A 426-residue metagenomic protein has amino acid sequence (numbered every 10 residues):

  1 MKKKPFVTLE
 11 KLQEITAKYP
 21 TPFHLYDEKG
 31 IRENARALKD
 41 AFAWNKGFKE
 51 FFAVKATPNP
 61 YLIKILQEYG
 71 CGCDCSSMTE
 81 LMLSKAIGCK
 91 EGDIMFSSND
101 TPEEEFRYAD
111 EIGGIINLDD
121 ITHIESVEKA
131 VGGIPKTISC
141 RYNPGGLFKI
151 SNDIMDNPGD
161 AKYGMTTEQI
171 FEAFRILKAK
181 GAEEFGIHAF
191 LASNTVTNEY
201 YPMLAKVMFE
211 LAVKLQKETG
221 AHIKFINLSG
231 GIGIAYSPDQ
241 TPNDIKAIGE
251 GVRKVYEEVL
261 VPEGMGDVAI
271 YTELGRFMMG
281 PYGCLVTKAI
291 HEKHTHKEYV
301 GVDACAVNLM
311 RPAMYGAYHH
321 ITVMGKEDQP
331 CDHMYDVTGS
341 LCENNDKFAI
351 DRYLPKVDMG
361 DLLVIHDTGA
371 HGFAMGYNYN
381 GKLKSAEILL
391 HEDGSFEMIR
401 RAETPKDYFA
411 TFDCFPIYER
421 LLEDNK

Functional and structural regions predicted by a protein language model:
M1-K136, F171, L177-A179, E183 (+4 more regions): A charged N-terminal "starter" segment
I31, K55, S77, A109 (+7 more regions): Conserved, mostly hydrophobic/aromatic
P58-Y61, P102, L147-F148, S193-T197 (+5 more regions): Flexible loop/turn segments at secondary-structure boundaries
G72, M95, I115-N117, S139-R141 (+8 more regions): Structured core elements
G133-L147: Glycine-rich, aromatic-flanked loop segments that form ligand/cofactor-binding clefts across common enzyme folds
P144-H291: Active-site loop/helix belt of alpha/beta enzymes
L260, M265-K426: Charged (often Lys/Glu-rich) extended helix/loop segments that serve as interaction or gating elements
